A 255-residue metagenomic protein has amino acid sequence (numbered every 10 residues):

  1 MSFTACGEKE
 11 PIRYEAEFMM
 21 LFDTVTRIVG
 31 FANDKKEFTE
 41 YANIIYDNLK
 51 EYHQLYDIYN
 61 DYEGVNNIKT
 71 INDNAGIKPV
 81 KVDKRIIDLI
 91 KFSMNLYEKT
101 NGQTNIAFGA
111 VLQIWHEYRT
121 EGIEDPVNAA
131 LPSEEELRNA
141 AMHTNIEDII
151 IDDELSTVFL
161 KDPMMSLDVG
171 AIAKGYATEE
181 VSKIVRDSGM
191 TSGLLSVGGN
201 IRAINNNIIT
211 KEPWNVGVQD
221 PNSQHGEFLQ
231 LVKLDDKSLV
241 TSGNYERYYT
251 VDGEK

Functional and structural regions predicted by a protein language model:
F3-K255: Mature catalytic core of soluble alpha/beta enzymes
